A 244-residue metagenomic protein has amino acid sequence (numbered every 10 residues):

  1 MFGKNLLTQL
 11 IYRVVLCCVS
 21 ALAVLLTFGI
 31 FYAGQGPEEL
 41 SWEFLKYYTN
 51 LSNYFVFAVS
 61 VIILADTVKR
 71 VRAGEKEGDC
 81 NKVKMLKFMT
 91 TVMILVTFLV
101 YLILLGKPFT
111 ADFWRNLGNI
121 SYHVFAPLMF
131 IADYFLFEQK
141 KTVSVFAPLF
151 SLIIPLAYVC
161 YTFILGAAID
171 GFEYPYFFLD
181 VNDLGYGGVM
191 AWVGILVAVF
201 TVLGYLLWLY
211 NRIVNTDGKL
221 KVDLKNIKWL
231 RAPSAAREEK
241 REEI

Functional and structural regions predicted by a protein language model:
M1-C18: N-terminal membrane topogenic signal
C18-G34, G166: Alpha-helical transmembrane segments of multi-pass membrane proteins
F28-E38, L102-A111: Juxtamembrane "helix-exit" motif on the non-cytosolic side of transmembrane helices
E39-Y47, T110-Y122, V143-L149: Non-cytosolic membrane-interface motifs at loop->transmembrane helix junctions
K46, I169-L206: Membrane-interface transmembrane-helix boundary segments in multi-pass integral membrane proteins
L117-L128, M190-G194: Membrane-interface loop-to-helix entry segments
P127-V143: Alpha-helical transmembrane segments in multipass membrane proteins, preferentially the mid-helix core
P155-P175: Juxtamembrane non-transmembrane "cap" segments at the membrane-aqueous interface of multi-pass membrane proteins
